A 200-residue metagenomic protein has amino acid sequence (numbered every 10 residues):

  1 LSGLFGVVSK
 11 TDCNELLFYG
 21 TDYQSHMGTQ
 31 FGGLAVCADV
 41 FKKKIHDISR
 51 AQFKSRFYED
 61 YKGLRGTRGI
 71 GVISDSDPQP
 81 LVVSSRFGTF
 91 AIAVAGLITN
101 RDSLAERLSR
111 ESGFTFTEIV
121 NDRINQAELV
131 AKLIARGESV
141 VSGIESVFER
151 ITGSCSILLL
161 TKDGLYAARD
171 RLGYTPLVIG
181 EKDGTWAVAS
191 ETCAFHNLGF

Functional and structural regions predicted by a protein language model:
L1-F200: Conserved short alpha-helical segments that host acidic/polar catalytic motifs at enzyme active sites
